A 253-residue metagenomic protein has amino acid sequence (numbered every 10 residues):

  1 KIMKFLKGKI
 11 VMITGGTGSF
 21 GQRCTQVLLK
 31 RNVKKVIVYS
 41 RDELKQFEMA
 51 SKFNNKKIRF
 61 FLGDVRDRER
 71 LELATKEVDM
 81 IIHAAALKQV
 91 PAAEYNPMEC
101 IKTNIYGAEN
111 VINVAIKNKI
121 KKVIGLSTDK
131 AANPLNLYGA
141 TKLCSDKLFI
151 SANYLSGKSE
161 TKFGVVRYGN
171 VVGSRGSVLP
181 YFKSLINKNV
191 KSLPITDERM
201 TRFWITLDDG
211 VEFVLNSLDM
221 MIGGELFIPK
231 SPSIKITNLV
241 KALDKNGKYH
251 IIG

Functional and structural regions predicted by a protein language model:
K9-R31: N-terminal Rossmann NAD(P)H-binding glycine-rich loop of SDR-like oxidoreductase domains
N32-K45: Conserved glycine-rich Rossmann-like NAD(P)H-binding loop of the short-chain dehydrogenase/reductase
S40, F61-L62, K102: Conserved residues in the N-terminal Rossmann fold of short-chain dehydrogenase/reductase
R59-M80: Conserved Rossmann-fold cofactor-binding substructure of NAD(P)-dependent oxidoreductases
F60, C100, V123, F163-V166: Hydrophobic/aromatic anchor residues within beta-strands of the central parallel beta-sheet of Rossmann-like
M80-H83, L87-K147, S151: Conserved Rossmann-fold NAD(P)-dependent oxidoreductase catalytic core, especially the SDR/UDP-sugar
L137-Y138, L143-F227, S231-N246: NAD(P)-dependent short-chain dehydrogenase/reductase
G247-G253: Terminal hydrophobic/aromatic helix or amphipathic segment near a protein terminus
